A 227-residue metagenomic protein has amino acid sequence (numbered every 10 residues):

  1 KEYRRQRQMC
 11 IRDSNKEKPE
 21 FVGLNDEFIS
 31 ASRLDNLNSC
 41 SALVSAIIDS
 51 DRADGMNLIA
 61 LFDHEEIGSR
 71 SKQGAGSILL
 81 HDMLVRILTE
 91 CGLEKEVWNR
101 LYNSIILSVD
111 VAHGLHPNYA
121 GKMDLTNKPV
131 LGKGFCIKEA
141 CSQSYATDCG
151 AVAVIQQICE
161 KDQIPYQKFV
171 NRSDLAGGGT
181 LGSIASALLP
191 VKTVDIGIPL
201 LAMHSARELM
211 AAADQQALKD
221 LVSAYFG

Functional and structural regions predicted by a protein language model:
K1-I11: Single conserved hydrophobic/aromatic residue that forms the stacking wall/gate of nucleotide- or nucleobase-binding
K18-S30, C136, P199-A202: Glycine/charged-rich beta-loop-alpha catalytic/anionic-binding loops adjacent to active sites
L24-L34, E65-R70: A short glycine/serine-rich beta->alpha loop
S30-S41, C149, L209-A212: Short, conserved micro-motifs enriched in small and acidic residues
N38-S45, L79, V154, A217-D220: Short amphipathic alpha-helical face segments that pack within enzyme cores and frequently flank/anchor catalytic
S41-V130: Acidic/histidine-rich catalytic neighborhood of metal-dependent amide-processing enzymes
I47-L61, I198-G227: His/Asp/Glu-rich mid-to-C-terminal helical/loop segments that flank catalytic regions of hydrolases
A112, H116-Y119, M123-R207: Active-site-adjacent substrate-binding region of metalloamidase/peptidase-like peptide-processing proteins
